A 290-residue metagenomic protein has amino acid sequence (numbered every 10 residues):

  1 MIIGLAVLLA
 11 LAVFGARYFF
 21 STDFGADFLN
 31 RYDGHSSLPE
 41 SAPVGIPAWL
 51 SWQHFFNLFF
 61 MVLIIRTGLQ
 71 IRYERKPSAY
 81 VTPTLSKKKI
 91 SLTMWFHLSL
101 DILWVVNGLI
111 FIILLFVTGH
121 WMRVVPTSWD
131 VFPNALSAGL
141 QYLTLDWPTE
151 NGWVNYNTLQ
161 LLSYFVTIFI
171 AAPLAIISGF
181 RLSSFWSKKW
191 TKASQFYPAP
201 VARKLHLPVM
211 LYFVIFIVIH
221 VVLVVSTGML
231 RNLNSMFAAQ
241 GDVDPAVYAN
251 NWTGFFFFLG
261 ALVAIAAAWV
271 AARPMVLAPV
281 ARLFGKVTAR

Functional and structural regions predicted by a protein language model:
M1-R290: Membrane-embedded alpha-helical bundles that constitute the cytochrome b-like, heme-associated redox core of multi-pass
